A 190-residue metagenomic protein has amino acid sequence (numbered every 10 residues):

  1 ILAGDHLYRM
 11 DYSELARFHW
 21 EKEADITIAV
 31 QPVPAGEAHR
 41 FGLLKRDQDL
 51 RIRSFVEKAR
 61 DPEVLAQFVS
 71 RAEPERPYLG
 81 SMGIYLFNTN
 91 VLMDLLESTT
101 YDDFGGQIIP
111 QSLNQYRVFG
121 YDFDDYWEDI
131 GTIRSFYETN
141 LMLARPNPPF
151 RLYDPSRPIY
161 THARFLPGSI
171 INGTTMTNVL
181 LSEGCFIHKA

Functional and structural regions predicted by a protein language model:
I1, I26-A29, G120: Structural beta-sheet core signal
I1-L7: Short beta-strand-to-loop acidic/aromatic patch adjacent to the donor-nucleotide binding site
G4, I84, E128: Glycine- and other small-residue-rich loops at beta-strand/loop junctions that grip anionic moieties
D5, P32, S182: Residue-level signal for short, function-critical loop segments
H6, Y85, I133: Gly/Ser/Thr-rich beta-alpha loop segments that engage phosphate groups in nucleotides
L7-Y8, A35-G36, E128, F186: Glycine-/small-residue-rich active-site loops that bind phosphorylated ligands and cofactors
R9-L86, T99: Conserved core of the sugar-phosphate nucleotidyltransferase
N90-A190: Left-handed beta-helix
